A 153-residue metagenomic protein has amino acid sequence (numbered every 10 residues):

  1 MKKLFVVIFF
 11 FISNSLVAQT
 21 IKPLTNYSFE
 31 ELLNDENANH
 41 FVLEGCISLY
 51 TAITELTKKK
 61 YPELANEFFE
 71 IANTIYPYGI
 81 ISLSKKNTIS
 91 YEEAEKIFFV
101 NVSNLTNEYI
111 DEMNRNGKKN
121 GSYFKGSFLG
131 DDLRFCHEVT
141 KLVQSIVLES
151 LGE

Functional and structural regions predicted by a protein language model:
K3-A18: Sec-dependent N-terminal signal peptides
K3-L4, T20, K96, S150: Intrinsic disorder/low-complexity segments enriched in polar/small residues
I8, N26-F29: Short, charged/polar, low-complexity loop and linker segments that flank or interrupt alpha-helical bundles
I12, H40-F41, G130: Processing junctions and N-termini across compartments
Q19-Y27: Cleaved targeting-peptide boundary
E31, L56, E149-E153: Extended amphipathic alpha-helical interaction segments
L32-I89: Short N-proximal segments of mature Sec-exported proteins
Y76-E153: Compact alpha-helical subdomains of small soluble proteins
